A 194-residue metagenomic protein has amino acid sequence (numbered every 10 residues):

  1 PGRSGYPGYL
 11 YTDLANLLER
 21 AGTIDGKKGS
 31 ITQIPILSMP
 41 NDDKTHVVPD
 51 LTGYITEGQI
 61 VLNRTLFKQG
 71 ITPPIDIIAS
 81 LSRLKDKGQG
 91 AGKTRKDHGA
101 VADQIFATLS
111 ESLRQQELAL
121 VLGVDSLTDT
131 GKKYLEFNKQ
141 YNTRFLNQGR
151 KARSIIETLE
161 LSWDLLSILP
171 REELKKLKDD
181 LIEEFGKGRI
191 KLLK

Functional and structural regions predicted by a protein language model:
P1-L193: P-loop NTPase catalytic core
